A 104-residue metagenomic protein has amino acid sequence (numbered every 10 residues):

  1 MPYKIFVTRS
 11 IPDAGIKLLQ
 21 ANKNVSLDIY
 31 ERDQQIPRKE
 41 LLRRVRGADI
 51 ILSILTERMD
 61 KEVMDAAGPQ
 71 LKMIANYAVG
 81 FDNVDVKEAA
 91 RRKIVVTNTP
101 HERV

Functional and structural regions predicted by a protein language model:
M1-A48: N-terminal glycine-/charge-rich "phosphate-binding" loop or analogous flexible N-terminal tail
A48-V104: Phosphate/diphosphate ligand-binding glycine-rich loop within oxidoreductases
